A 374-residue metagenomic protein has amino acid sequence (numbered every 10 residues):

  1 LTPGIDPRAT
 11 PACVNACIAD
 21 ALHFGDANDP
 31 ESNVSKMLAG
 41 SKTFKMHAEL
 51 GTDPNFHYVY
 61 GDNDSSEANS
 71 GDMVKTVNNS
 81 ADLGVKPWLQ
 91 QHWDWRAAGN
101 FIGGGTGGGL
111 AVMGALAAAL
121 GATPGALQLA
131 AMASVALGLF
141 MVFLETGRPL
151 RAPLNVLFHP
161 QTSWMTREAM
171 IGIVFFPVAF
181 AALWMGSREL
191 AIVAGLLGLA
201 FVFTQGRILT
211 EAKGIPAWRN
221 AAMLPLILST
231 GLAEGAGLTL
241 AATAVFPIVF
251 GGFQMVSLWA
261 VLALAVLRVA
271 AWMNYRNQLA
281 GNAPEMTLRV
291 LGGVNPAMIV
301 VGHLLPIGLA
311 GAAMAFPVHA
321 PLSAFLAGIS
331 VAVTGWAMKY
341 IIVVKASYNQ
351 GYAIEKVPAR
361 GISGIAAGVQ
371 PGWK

Functional and structural regions predicted by a protein language model:
L1-H92, I102, A133: Non-ligating segments of multi-cofactor redox enzymes
E67-L120, Y340, A346, I362 (+1 more regions): N-terminal signal-anchor module of multipass membrane proteins
H92-W95, G99-T106, A117-A126, Q161-S163 (+2 more regions): Long, contiguous internal "core" modules enriched in hydrophobic/ aromatic residues
L110-I171: Membrane helical hairpin/interfacial module
T146-G147, Y340-Y352: Juxtamembrane/interface segments at transmembrane-helix termini
L154, F158, F246, L288-R289 (+2 more regions): Multi-pass alpha-helical membrane architecture of UbiA-family and related isoprenoid/lipid prenyltransferases
A346-K374: Short, highly charged, low-complexity non-transmembrane loops/tails of multi-pass membrane proteins
